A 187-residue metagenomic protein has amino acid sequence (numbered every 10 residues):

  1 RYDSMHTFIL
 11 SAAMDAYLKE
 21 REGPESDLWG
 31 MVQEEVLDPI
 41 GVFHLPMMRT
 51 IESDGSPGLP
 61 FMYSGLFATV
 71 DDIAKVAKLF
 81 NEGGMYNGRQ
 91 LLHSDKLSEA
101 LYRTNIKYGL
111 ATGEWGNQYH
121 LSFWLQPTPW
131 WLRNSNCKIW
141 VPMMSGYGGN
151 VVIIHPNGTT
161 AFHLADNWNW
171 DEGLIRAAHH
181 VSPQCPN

Functional and structural regions predicted by a protein language model:
R1-S53, F61-S64: Catalytic-site signature segments of enzymes, centered on catalytic residues
H6-D15, S64-M85, N150-D166: Active-site-proximal alpha-helical segments within enzyme catalytic domains
H6-T7, S11, W29, Q33 (+4 more regions): A structural signal for well-ordered alpha-helical scaffolds and beta->alpha junctions
S11-D15, Q33, L37, A74-N81 (+3 more regions): Non-transmembrane alpha-helical segments in soluble domains of secreted/periplasmic/extracellular proteins
D38, F43-N105: Flexible, glycine-rich surface segments
F43-I51, S64, Y102-A165, D171: Active-site Gly/Thr loop motif
D171-N187: Short, gly/Ser/Thr-rich active-site loops of penicillin-recognizing serine hydrolases
